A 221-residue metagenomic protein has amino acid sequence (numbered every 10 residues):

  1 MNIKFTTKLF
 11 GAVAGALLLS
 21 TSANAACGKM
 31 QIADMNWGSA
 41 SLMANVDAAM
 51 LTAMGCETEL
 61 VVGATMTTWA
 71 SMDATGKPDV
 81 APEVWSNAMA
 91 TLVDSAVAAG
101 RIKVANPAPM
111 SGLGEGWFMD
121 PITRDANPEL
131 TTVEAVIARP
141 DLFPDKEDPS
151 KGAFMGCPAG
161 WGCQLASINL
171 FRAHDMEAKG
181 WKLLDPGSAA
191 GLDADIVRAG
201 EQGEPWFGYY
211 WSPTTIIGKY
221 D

Functional and structural regions predicted by a protein language model:
M1-N24: Gram-negative bacterial Sec-dependent N-terminal signal peptides
A26-S39, C56-V61, K151-M155: Short, well-ordered beta-strand elements
W37-G38, C56-S71, K182-A194: Short helix-initiation/N-cap motifs at beta->coil->alpha
G38-E57, L170-R172: Short, polar/charged alpha-helical segment
S41, N45-A48, M66, A70 (+6 more regions): Extracytoplasmic/secreted envelope proteins and their assembly/folding machinery, especially bacterial periplasmic
A44, V61-R101, D195-A199, T215-Y220: Pocket-flanking alpha-helical
P78-P82, M155-D221: Ligand-binding pocket segment of bilobal, Venus flytrap-like solute-binding proteins
R101-G156: A conserved helix-loop-strand patch within extracytoplasmic ligand-binding domains of the periplasmic binding
